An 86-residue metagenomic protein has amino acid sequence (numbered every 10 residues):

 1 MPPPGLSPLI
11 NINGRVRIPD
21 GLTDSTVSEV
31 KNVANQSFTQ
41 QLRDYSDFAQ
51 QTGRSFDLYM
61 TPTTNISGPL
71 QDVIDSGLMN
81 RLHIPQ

Functional and structural regions predicted by a protein language model:
M1-Q86: Catalytic toxin/effector domains delivered as secreted proteins or via bacterial secretion systems
